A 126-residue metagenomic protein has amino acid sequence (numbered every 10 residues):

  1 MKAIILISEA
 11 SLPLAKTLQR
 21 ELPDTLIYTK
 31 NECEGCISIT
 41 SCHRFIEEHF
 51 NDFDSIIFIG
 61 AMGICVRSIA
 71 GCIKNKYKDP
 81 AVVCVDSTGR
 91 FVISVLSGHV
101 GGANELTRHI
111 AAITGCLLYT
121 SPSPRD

Functional and structural regions predicted by a protein language model:
K2-T25, T29-N31: N-terminal basic/disordered segments at the start of proteins
L14, I64-S68: Short glycine/serine/threonine-rich phosphate/pyrophosphate-binding segments that cradle anionic phosphate groups
T17-P23, C72-K76, V100: Short, solvent-exposed amphipathic alpha-helical segments in soluble enzyme and RNA/protein-processing domains
T29-E47: N-terminal beta-loop-helix "entrance" segment that forms/cooperates in small-molecule cofactor or anionic ligand
C42-G63: Short, structured active-site "lid" loops
F58-A61, V83-D86, S121: Short beta-strand segments
I73-G98, E105-H109, I113, L117-L118: Short, acidic/small-residue loops that bind anionic groups at enzyme active sites
Y119-D126: Conserved small/polar residues in nucleotide/adenosyl-binding loops
